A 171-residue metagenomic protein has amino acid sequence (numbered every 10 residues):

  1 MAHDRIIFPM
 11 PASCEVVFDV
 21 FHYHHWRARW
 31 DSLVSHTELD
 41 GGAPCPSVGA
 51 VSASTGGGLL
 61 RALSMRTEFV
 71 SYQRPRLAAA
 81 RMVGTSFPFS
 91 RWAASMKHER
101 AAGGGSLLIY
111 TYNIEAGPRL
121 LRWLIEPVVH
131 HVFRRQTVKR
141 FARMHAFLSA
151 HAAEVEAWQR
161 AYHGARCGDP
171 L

Functional and structural regions predicted by a protein language model:
M1-H3, S32, S47-G49, A62 (+1 more regions): Short, solvent-exposed coil/turn segments
M1-P44, C167-L171: Hydrophobic ligand-binding cavity/cleft-lining segments
H3, I7-P11, R61, K97-L171: Terminal "cap-and-tail" regions of soluble proteins that handle hydrophobic small molecules
R5-I6, H36-D40, G56, A79-M82 (+2 more regions): Anionic, Ser/Thr-rich low-complexity intrinsically disordered regions
D19-H22, G57, V129, F133: Amphipathic alpha-helical interaction elements
Y23-H24, Y72, R143, F147: Conserved short hydrophobic interaction patches
A28-R29, G58-I109, N113-E115, P170-L171: Hydrophobic-ligand binding "helix-grip"
C45-A53, Y72-R81, A153: Short, hydrophobic/aromatic-rich segments at coil-to-beta transitions
